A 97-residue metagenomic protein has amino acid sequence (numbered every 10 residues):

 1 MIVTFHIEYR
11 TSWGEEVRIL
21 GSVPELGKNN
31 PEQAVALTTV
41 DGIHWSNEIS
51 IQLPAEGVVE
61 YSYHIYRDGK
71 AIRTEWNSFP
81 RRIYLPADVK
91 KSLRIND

Functional and structural regions predicted by a protein language model:
M1, I51-L53, I95: Short, surface-exposed loop and linker segments with low hydrophobicity and enrichment for Pro/Ser/Thr
I2-E8: A short, amphipathic beta-strand motif
R10-E56, Y66-A87: Aromatic-rich carbohydrate-binding modules that target alpha-glucans
G57-Y61: Exposed beta-strand face motif in extracellular beta-rich ectodomains
K90-D97: Compositionally biased low-complexity segments at domain edges in trafficked proteins and select soluble regulators
